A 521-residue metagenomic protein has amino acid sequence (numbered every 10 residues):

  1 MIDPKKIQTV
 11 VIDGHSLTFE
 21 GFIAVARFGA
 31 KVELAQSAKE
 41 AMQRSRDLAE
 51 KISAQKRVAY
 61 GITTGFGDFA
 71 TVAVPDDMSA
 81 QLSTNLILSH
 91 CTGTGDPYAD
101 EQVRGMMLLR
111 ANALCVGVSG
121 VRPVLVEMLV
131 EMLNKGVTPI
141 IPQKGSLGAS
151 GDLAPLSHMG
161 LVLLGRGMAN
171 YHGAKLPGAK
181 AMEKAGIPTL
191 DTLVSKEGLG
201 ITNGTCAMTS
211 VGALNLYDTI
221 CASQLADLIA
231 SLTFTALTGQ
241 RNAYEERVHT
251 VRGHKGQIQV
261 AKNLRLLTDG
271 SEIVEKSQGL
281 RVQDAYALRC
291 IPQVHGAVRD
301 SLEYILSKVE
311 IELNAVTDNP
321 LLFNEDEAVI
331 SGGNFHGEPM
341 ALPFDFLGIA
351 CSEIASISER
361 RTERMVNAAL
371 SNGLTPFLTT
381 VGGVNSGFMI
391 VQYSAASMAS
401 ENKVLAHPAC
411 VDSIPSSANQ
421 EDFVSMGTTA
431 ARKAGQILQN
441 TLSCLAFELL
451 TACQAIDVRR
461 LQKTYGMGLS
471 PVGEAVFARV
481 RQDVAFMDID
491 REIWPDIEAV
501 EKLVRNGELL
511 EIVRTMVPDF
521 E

Functional and structural regions predicted by a protein language model:
I2-A30, L34-A41, S45-S53, V162-E521: C-terminal auxiliary extensions adjacent to catalytic cores
I2-K56, S83-P142, F234: Glycine-rich, flexible loop motifs
R57, V72, V260: Polyanion/phosphate-binding surface patch
Y60-V74, M78-L82, S89-L114, P142-L164 (+4 more regions): FAD-binding core of FAD-dependent oxidoreductases, characterized by glycine-rich FAD pyrophosphate-binding loops
D76-C91, R364, A368-P376: Catalytic or ion-translocation cores adjacent to nucleophile or general acid/base/metal-coordination motifs in diverse
V118, L147-A149, G383: Conserved, non-catalytic sequence blocks in retroelement Pol enzymes and Pol-derived host proteins
E127-N134, A154-L161, Q224: A broadly conserved amphipathic alpha-helix scaffold signal in soluble, globular proteins
I141-S146, E325, V329: Cysteine-centered functional microenvironments
